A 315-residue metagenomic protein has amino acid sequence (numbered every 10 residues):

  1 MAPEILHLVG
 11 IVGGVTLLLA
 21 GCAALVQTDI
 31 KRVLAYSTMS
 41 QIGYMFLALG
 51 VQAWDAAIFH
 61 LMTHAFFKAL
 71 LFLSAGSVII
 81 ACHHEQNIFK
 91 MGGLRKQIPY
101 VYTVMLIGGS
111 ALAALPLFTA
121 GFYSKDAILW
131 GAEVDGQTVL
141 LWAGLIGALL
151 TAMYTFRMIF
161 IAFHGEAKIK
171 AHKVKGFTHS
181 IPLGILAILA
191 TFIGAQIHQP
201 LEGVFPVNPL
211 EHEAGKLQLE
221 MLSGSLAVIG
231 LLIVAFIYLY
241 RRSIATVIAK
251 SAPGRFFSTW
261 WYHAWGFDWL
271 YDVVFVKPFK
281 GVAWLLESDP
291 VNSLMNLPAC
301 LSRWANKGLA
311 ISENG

Functional and structural regions predicted by a protein language model:
M1-T178, L189, A195-Q196: Hydrophobic transmembrane alpha-helices and their helix-loop junctions in integral membrane proteins
A48, T103, A120, Q199-G203 (+3 more regions): Extended hydrophobic-aromatic, low-complexity segments
Q52-A53, L129, Q196-G215: Transmembrane helix-loop junctions at the membrane interface of multipass transporters and ion channels
F72, F89, A127, G144 (+10 more regions): Feature representing long, continuous alpha-helical segments
G131-T138, P209-L222: Membrane-interface segments at the starts/ends of alpha-helical transmembrane spans
T138-Y154, G224-F236, W284: Alpha-helical transmembrane segments of multi-pass integral membrane proteins
S180-I193, A214-P253: Glycine- and aromatic-enriched alpha-helical transmembrane segments of multi-pass membrane proteins
V204-Q218, I244-G315: Aromatic-capped, Gly/Pro-kinked transmembrane alpha-helices
